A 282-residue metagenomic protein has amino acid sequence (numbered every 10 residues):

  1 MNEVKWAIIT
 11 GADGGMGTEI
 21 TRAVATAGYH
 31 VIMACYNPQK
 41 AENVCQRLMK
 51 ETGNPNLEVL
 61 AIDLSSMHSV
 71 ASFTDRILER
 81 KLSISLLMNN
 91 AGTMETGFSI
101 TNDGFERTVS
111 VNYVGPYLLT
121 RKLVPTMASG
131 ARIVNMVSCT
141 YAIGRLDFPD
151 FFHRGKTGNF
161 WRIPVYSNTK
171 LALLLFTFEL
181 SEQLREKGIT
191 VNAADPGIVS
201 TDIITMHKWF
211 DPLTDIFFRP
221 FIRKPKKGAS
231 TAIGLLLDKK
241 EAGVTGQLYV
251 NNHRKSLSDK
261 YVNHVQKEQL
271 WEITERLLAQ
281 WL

Functional and structural regions predicted by a protein language model:
E3, G53-L57, R76-N89, E95-I100: A glycine-rich helix->loop->beta "capping" turn within Rossmann-like NAD(P)(H)-dependent oxidoreductase domains
D13-G14, N37: Conserved glycine-rich cofactor-binding loop
A27-N43: Conserved glycine-rich Rossmann-like NAD(P)H-binding loop of the short-chain dehydrogenase/reductase
P38, L60-D75, N102: The beta1-alpha1 cofactor-binding region of Rossmann-like NAD(H)/NADP(H)-dependent oxidoreductases
S72-R76, T96, N102-S110: Active-site Tyr-X3-Lys motif and surrounding loop/helix of classical short-chain dehydrogenase/reductase
G92-I100, E106, R132-K187, D195-F210 (+1 more regions): Catalytic loop of short-chain dehydrogenase/reductase
T169, A193, I216-K255, H264-E268 (+1 more regions): C-terminal helical subdomain
